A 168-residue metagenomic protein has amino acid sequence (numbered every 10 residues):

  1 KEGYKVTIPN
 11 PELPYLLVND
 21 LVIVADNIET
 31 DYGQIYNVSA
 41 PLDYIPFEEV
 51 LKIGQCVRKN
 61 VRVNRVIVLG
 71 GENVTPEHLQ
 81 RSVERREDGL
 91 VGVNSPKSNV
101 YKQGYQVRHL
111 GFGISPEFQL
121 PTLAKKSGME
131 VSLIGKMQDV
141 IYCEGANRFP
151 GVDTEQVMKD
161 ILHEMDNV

Functional and structural regions predicted by a protein language model:
K1-N167: His/Asp/Glu-rich, glycine-adjacent segments that coordinate divalent cations and/or stabilize oxyanion chemistry on
